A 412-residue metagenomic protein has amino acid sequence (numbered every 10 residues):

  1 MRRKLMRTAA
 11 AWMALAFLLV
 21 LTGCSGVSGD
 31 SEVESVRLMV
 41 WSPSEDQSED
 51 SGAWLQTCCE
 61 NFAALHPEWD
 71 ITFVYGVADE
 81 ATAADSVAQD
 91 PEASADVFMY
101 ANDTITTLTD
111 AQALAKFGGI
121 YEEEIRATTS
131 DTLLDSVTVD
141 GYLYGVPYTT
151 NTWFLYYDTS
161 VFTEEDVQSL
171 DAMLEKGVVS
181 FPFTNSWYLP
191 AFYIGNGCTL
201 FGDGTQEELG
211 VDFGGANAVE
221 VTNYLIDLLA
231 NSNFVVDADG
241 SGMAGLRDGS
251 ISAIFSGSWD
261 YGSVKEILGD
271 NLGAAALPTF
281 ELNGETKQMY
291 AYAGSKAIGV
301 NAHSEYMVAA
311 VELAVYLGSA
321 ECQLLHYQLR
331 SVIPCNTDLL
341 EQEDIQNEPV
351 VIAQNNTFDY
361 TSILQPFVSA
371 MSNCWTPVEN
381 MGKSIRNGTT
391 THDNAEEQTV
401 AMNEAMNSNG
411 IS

Functional and structural regions predicted by a protein language model:
W12-L21: Bacterial N-terminal signal peptides
L21-T104, E404-S412: Conserved N-terminal structural module of periplasmic/extracytoplasmic solute-binding proteins
A84-Q89, A95-D96, E123-T159, V178-P182 (+2 more regions): A structural signal for short loop-to-beta-strand junctions that line the ligand-binding cleft of periplasmic/secreted
Y100-F154, E165, A275-A276, Q346-N347: Hinge/lid segment of periplasmic solute-binding proteins
Y144-Y148, W153, L170-N217, I251: Extracytoplasmic/periplasmic solute-binding protein
E207-A238: Glycine-centered hinge/linker elements that transmit conformational signals in sensory and ligand-binding systems
E266-L329: Extracytoplasmic/periplasmic substrate-recognition and gating elements
V332, V351-N407: C-terminal capping/gating helix-and-loop segments adjacent to ligand/active sites or protein-protein/ligand interfaces
